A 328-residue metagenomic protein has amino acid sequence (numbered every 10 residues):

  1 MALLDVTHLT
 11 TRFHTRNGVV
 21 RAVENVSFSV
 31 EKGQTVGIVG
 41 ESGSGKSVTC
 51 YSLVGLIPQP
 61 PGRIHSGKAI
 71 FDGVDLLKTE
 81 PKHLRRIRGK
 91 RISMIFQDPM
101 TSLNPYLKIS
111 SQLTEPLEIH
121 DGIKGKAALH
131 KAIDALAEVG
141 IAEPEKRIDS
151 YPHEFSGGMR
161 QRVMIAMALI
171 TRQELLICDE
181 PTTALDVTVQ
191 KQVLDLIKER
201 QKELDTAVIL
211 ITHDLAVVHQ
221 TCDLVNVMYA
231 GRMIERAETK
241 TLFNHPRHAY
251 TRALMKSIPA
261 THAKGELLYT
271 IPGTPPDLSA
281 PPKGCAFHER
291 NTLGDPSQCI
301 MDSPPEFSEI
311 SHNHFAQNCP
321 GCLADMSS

Functional and structural regions predicted by a protein language model:
E41, I177, P181, L185-E266: P-loop NTP-binding/switch modules centered on Walker-like glycine-rich loops
I64-D75: Conserved ABC transporter NBD signature motif
D75-S93, I119, T241-P246, P276-P282: ABC ATPase NBD coupling module
A142-K146, R236-S328: Short catalytic/signature loops enriched in Gly
S150-F155, M159: Conserved ABC ATPase signature
I170-E174: A short, proline-enriched helix->beta-strand linker immediately N-terminal to the Walker B motif in ABC-type P-loop
